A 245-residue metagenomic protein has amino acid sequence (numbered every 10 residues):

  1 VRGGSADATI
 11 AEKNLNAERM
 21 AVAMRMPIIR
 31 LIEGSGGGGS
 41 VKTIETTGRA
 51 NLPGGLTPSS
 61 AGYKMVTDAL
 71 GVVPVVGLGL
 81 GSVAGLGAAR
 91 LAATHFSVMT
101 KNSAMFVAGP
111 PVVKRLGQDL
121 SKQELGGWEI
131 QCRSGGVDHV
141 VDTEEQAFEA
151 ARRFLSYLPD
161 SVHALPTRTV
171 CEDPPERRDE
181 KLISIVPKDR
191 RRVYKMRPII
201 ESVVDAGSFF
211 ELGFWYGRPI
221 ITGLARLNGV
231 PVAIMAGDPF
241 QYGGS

Functional and structural regions predicted by a protein language model:
V1, K13-T43, L224-D238: A structural preference for short, pocket-lining loop segments at secondary-structure junctions
V1, V22, R191-S245: Non-catalytic terminal/interface segments that mediate subunit docking, oligomerization, and allosteric communication
R2-T9, K42-P53, Y242-S245: Flexible beta-alpha connector loops of hexameric P-loop NTPases
N16-E18, K64-M65, L86, G127 (+2 more regions): Generic recognition of flexible, low-complexity loop/linker segments
M26, I32-H163: Conserved catalytic cores of soluble enzyme domains, especially glycine-rich substrate-binding beta-alpha loops
G109-P111, W128-G135, P174-L182, M235-D238: Short acidic (Asp/Glu) and glycine-rich catalytic loops that position anionic groups and cofactors
H139, T143-I200: Terminal amphipathic helices with adjacent charged low-complexity linkers/tails
